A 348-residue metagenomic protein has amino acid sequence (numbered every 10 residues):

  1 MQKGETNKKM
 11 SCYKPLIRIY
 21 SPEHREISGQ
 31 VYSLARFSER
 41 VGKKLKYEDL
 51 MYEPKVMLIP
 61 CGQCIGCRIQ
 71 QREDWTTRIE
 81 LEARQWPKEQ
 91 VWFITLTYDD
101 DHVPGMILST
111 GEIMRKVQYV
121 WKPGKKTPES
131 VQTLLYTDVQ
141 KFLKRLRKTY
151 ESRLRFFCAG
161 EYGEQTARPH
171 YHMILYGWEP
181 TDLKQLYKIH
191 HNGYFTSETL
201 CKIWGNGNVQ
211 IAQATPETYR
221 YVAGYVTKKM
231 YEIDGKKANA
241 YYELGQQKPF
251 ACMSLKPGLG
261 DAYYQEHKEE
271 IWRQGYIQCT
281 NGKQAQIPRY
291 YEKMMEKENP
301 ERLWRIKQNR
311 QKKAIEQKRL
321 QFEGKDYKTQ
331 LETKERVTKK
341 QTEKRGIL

Functional and structural regions predicted by a protein language model:
M1-E80: DNA replication initiation on ssDNA origins
E5, H24, G29, V41-K43 (+6 more regions): Intrinsic-disorder/low-complexity loop/linker signature
G62, W92, P169: Residue-level detector of short, conserved catalytic/binding motifs and their immediate flanks
G62, Y136-Q140, R220: A structural signal for well-ordered alpha-helical segments within the folded catalytic domains of diverse enzymes
I65, T95, F157-A159, Q210-A212 (+1 more regions): Residues in well-ordered beta-strands of folded domains
Q70-Q165: Signature for HUH/AEP ssDNA processing cores
E129, S152-R153, G163-P169, M173-N309: Conserved His + Asp/Glu catalytic blocks
G207-Q210, R305-L348: C-terminal non-catalytic accessory extensions
